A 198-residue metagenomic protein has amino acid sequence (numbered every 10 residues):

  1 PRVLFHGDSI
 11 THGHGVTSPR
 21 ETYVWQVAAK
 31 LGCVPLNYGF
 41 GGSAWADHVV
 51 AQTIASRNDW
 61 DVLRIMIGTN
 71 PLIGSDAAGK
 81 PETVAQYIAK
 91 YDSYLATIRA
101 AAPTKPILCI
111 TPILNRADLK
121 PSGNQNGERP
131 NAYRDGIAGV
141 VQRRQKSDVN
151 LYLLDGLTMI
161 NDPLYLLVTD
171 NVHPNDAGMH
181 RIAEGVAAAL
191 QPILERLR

Functional and structural regions predicted by a protein language model:
P1-A44, H48-S56: Serine-esterase "nucleophile elbow" of acetyl-processing enzymes
H48-R198: Alpha-helical cap/lid subdomain in secreted, periplasmic, or secretory-pathway luminal O-acyl-processing enzymes
